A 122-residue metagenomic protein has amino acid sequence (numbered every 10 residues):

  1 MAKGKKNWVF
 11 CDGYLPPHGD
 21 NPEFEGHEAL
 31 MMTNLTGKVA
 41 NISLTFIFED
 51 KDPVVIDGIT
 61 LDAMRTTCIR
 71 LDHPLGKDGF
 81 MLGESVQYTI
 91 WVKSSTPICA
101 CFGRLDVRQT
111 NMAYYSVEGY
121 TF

Functional and structural regions predicted by a protein language model:
M1-F122: Gly/Pro-rich, tryptophan- and cysteine-flecked surface segments typical of secreted/extracellular proteins
